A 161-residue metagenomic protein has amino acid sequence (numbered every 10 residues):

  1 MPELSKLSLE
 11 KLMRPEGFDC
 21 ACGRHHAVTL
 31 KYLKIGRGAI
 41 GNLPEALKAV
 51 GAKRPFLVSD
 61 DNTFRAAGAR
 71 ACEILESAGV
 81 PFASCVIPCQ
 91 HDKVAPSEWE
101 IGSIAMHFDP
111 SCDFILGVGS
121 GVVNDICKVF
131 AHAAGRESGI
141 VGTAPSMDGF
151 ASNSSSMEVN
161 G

Functional and structural regions predicted by a protein language model:
P2-F114: ATP/NTP phosphate-donor binding region
A95-G161: Glycine/threonine-rich beta-strand-loop-alpha-helix active-site module that forms ligand/phosphate-binding
